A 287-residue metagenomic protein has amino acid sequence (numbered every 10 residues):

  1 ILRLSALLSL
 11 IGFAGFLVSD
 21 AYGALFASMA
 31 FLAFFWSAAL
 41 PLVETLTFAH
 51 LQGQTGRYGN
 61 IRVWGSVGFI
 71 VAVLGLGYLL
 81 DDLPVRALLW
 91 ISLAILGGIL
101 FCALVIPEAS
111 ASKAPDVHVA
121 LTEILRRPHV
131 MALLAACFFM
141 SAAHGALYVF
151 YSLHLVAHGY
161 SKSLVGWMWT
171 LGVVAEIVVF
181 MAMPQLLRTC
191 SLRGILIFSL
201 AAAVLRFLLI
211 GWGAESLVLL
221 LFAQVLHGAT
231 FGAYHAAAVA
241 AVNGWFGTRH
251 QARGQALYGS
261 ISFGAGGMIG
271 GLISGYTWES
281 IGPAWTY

Functional and structural regions predicted by a protein language model:
I1-A14, L93, G194-L209: Structural signature of the two symmetry-related core transmembrane helices
L17-M29, G211-A223: Helix-loop junctions at membrane interfaces in 12-TM secondary transporters
S37-Q52, A233-G247: Intracellular juxtamembrane helix-capping segments at the cytosolic ends of symmetry-related transmembrane helices
Y78-A94, G275-Y287: A membrane-interface helix-boundary motif in multi-pass transporters
L80-D81, V178-L192, W278-E279: Helix-to-loop junctions at the C-terminal end of transmembrane segments in multipass secondary transporters
L88, L93-S112: C-terminal membrane-cytosol helix-exit motif in multi-pass small-molecule transporters
A103-C137: Juxtamembrane intracellular "pre-TM" segments in multi-pass secondary transporters
H129-M168: Helix-loop boundary and gating motifs at the non-cytosolic
